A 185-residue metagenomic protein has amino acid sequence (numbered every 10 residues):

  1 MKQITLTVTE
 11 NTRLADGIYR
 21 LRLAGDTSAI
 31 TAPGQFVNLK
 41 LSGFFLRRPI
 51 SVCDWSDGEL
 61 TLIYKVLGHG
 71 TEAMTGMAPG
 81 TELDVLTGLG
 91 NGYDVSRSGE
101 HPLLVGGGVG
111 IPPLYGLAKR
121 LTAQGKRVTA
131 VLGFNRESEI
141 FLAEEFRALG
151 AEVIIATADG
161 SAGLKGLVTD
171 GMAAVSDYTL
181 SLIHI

Functional and structural regions predicted by a protein language model:
K2-T81: Ferredoxin-reductase
S42-L46, T87-G92: Short, charged beta-turn/beta-strand-edge "cap" motif at the junction between a beta-strand and an adjacent loop
E82, H101, K126-T129, E152 (+1 more regions): Residues at the starts of beta-strands that form the adenosine-phosphate
L83, T87-G90, S98-L103, G108-L114: Extended interfacial segments that mediate partner engagement and assembly in macromolecular machines
P113-T122: Histidine-anchored nucleotide/phosphate-binding helix
V128-N135, I155-T157: Short internal beta-strands
S138-S181: C-terminal helical cap/extension that packs against the catalytic core of soluble nucleotide-cofactor enzymes
I183-I185: Conserved small/polar residues in nucleotide/adenosyl-binding loops
